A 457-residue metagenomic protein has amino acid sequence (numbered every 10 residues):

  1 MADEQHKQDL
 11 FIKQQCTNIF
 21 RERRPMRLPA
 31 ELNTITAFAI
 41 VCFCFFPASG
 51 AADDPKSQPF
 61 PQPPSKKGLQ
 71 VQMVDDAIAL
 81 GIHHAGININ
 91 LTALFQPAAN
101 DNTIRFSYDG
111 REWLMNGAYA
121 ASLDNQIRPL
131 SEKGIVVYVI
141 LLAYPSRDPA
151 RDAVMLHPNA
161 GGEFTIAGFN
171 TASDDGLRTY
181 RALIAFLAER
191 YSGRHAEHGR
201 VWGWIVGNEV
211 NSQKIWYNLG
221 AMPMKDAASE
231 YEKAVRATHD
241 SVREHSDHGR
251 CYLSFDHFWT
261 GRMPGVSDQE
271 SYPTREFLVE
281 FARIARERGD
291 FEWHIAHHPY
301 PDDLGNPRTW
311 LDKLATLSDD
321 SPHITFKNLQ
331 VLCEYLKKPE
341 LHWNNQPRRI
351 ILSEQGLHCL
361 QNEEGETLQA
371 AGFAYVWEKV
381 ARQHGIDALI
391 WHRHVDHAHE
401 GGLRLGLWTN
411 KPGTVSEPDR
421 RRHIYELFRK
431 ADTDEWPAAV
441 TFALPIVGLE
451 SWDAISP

Functional and structural regions predicted by a protein language model:
E22-A37: Bacterial N-terminal signal peptides that target proteins for export
T36-F45: Bacterial N-terminal signal peptides
D53-A93: Boundary/entry segment of secreted carbohydrate-active catalytic domains
K67-L69, A85-I87, V137-L141, W204-V206 (+4 more regions): Hydrophobic faces of well-ordered beta-strands that scaffold small-molecule active sites in alpha/beta enzyme cores
L69-A79, F186, R190, R275-R283 (+1 more regions): Short, acidic/polar
H83-F106, G110-P264, D302-D303, H397-G401: Substrate-binding cleft and catalytic face of glycoside hydrolase catalytic domains, especially the flexible beta-alpha
E163, R200, V210, I215 (+2 more regions): Aromatic-rich peripheral "rim/lid" segments of glycoside hydrolase catalytic domains that contact and position glycan
L183, A188-E189, R200, D226-E366: Noncatalytic carbohydrate-binding groove/subsite architecture in carbohydrate-active enzymes
